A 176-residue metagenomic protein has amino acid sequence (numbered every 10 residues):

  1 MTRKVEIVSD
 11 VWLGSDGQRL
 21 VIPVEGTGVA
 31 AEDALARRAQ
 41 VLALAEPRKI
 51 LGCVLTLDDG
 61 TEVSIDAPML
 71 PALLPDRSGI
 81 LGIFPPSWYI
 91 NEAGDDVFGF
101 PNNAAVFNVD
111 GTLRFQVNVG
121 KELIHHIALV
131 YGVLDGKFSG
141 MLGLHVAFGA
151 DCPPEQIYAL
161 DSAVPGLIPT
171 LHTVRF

Functional and structural regions predicted by a protein language model:
M1-F176: Secretory-pathway ectodomains
